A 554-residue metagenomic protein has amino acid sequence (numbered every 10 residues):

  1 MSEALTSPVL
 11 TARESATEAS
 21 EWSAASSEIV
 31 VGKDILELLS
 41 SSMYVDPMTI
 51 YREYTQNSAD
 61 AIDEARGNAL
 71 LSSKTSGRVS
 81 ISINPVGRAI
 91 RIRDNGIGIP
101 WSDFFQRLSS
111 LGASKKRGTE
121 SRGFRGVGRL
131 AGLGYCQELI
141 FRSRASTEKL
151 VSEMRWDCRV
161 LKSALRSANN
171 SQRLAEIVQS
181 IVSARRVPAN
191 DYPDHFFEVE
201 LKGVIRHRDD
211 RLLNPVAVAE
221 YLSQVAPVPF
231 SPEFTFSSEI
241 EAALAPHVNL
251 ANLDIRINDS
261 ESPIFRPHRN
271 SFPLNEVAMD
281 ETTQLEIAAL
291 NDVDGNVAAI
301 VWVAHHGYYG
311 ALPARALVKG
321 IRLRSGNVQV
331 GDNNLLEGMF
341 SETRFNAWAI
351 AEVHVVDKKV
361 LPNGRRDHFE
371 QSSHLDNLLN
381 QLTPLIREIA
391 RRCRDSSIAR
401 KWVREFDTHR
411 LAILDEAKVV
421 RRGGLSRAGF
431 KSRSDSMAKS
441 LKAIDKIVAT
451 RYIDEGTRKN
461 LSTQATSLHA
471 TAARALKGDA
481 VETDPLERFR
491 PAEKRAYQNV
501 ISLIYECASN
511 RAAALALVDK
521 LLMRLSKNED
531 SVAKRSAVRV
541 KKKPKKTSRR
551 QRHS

Functional and structural regions predicted by a protein language model:
M1-R78, S102-S109, S502-K520, S531-H553: Bergerat-fold GHKL ATPase/HATPase_c domain
M1-S15, E276-S554: Charged regulatory segments coupled to nucleotide-binding catalytic modules in large multidomain enzymes
M1-V30, A61, A65, A69-R122 (+4 more regions): Interdomain "switch/hinge" adjacent to the Bergerat
Y51-Y54, D103-S110, A131-Y135, A217-Y221 (+1 more regions): Alpha-helical scaffold elements adjacent to nucleotide-binding pockets in ATP/GTP-utilizing enzyme cores
N95, R144, N334-L335: Surface loops and adjacent helix of pleckstrin homology
G118-C136: Glycine-rich phosphate-binding loop
G134, Y192-D194, W348: Short, solvent-exposed loop/turn segments at the edges of secondary structure
E138-R142: Glycine-rich ATP-binding loops of the HATPase_c
